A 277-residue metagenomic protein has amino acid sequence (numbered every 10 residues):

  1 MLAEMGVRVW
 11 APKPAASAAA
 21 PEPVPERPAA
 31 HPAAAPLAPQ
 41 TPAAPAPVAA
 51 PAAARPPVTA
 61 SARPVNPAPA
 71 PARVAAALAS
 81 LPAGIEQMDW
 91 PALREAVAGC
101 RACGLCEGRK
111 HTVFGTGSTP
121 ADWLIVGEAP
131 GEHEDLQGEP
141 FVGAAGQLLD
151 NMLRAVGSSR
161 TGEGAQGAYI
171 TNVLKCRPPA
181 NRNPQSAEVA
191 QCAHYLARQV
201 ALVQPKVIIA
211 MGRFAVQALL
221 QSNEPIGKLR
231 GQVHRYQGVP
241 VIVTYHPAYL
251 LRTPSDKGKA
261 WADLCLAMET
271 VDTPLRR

Functional and structural regions predicted by a protein language model:
A3-R277: A polyanion-binding, active-site-adjacent surface
